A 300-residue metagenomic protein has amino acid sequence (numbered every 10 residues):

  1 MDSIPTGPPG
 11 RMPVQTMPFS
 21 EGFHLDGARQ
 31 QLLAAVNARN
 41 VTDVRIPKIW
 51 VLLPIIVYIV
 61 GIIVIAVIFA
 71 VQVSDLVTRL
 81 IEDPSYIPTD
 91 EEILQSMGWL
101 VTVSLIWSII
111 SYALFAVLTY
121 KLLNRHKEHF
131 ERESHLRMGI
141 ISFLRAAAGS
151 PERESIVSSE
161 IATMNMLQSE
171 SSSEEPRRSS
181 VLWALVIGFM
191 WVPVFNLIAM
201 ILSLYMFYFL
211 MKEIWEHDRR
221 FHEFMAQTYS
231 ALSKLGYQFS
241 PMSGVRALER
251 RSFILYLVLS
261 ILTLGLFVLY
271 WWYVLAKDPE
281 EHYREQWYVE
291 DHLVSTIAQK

Functional and structural regions predicted by a protein language model:
M1-P9: N-terminal acidic, proline/glycine-rich, low-complexity intrinsically disordered segments
G10-V60, V73-V101, F115-W191, L202-V258 (+1 more regions): Membrane-interface extramembranous regions at the lipid-water interface
W107-S111, F189-M200, V258-V268: Short hydrophobic membrane-inserting alpha-helices and related fusion/pore-forming segments
